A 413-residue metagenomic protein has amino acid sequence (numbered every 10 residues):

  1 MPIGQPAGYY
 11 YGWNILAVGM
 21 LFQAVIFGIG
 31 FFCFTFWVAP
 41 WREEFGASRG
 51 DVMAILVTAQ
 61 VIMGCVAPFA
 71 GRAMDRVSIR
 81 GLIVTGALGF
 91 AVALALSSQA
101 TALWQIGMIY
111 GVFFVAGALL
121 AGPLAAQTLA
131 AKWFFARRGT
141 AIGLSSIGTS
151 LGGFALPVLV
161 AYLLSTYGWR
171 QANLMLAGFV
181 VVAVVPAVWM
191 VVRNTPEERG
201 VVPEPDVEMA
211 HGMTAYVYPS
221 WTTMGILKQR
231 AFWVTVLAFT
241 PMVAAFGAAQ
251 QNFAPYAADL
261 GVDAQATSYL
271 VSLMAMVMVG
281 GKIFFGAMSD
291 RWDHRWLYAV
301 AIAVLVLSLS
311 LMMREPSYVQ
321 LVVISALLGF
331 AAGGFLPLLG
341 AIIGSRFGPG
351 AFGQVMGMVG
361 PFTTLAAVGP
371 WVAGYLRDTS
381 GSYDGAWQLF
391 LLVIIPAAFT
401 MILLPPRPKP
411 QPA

Functional and structural regions predicted by a protein language model:
Y11-R49, V66-A70, A248-A254: Extracytoplasmic
A24, A93, W104-A121, T240 (+1 more regions): Hydrophobic core of transmembrane alpha-helices in multi-pass small-molecule transporters, especially MFS/SLC-type
G30-A39, M224-A287, G369, A373: Extracytoplasmic gate region of multi-pass secondary transporters
W41, A118-F134, G334-F347: Intracellular juxtamembrane helix-capping segments at the cytosolic ends of symmetry-related transmembrane helices
W41-R42, A73-M74, V158-Y167, A257-A258 (+2 more regions): Interfacial helix-cap and linker-helix signal at transmembrane-aqueous boundaries of multi-pass secondary transporters
C65-W104, S289-R295: Conserved MFS/SLC helix-loop-helix module at the cytosolic interface between two early adjacent transmembrane helices
T149-E197: Helix-loop-helix hairpin linking two adjacent transmembrane segments in secondary transporters
F246, L260-V262, A266, V271-I342: C-terminal transmembrane helical hairpin of 12-TM major facilitator-type secondary transporters
